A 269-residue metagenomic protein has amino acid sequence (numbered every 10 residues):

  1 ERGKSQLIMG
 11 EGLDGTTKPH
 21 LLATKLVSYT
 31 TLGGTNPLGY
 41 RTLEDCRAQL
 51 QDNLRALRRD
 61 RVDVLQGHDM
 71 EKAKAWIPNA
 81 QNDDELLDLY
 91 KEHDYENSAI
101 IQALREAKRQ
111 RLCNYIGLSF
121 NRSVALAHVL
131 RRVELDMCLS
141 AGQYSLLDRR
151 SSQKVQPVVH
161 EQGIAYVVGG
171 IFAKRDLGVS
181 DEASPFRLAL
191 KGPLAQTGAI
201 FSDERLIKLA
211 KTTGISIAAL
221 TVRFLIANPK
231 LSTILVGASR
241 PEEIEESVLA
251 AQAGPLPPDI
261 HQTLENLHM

Functional and structural regions predicted by a protein language model:
E1, Y29, L54, L147: Glycine-/small-residue-rich active-site loops that bind phosphorylated ligands and cofactors
E1-L26: N-terminal binding-site loop/beta-alpha segment at the start of enzyme catalytic domains that lines or forms
R2, M70-M269: Beta/alpha (TIM)-barrel catalytic core signal, keyed to glycine-rich beta->alpha loops juxtaposed to Asp/Glu that bind
T17-H20, D60-V64, Y115, D136 (+1 more regions): Short acidic capping loops at alpha-helix termini that bridge into adjacent secondary structure
L21-L26, D63-G67, A165-F172: Non-cysteine beta-strand/loop elements that form the S-adenosyl-L-methionine
A23-P37, D69, A73-N79: N-terminal small/glycine-rich loop or linker at the start of catalytic domains across soluble metabolic enzymes
T35-Y40, L87-K91: Short glycine-enriched, charge-decorated loop/helix-capping segments at active-site entrances that position
G39-L57, N121-H128: Short, acidic/polar
